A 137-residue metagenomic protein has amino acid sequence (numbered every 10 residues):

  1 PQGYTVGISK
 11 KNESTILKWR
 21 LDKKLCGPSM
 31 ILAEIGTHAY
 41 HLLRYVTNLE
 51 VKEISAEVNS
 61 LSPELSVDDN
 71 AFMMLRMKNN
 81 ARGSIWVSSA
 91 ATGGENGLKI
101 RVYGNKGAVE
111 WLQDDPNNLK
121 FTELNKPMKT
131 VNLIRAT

Functional and structural regions predicted by a protein language model:
P1-L65, L119: Predominantly a Rossmann-like dinucleotide-binding segment in NAD(P)-dependent oxidoreductases
P1-T5, V58-S62, N79-A81, S89-A91 (+2 more regions): Glycine-rich beta-alpha junction loops
G7-R20, F72, M77, K99-R101 (+1 more regions): C-terminal glycine/acidic-rich active-site capping loop/insertion
T37, P63, W86-G94: Glycine-rich phosphate/pyrophosphate-binding beta-alpha loops
L42, G94, L133-I134: Short, function-defining helix-loop hinge/capping sites that tune catalysis or transport
E50-S55, R82-S84, A108-L112: Acidic/polar loop patches that form or flank catalytic/metal-binding clefts of enzymes that bind anionic ligands
S66-N70: A short, glycine/Asx- and small/polar-enriched loop/turn that sits immediately N-terminal to a beta-strand
